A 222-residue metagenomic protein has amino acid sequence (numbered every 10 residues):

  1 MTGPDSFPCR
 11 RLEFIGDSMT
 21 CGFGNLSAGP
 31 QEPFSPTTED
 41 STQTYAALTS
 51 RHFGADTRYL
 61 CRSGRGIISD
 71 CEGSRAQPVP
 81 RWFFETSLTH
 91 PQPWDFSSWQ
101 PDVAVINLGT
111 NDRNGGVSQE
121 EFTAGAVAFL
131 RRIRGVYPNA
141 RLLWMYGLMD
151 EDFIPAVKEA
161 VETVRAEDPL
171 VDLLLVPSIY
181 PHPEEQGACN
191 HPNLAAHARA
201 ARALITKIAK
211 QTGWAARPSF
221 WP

Functional and structural regions predicted by a protein language model:
M1-S41, K210-P222: N-terminal secretory targeting modules
G3-D5, H90-Q100, R131-Y137, Q211-A215: Surface-exposed acidic, glycine-flexible loop patches that form ligand/cofactor-binding and adhesion interfaces
R11-I15, T20, T57-C61, D102-N107 (+2 more regions): Structural recognition of the beta-strand scaffold that forms the well-ordered cores of secreted hydrolase catalytic
T20, G54, G109, R131-P138 (+3 more regions): Sec-exported extracytoplasmic/periplasmic mature domains
N25, P30-A124, L148-A160, G187 (+1 more regions): Conserved SGNH/GDSL esterase-like catalytic core that processes O-acyl groups on lipids and polysaccharides
A46, S50, V127-L130, A201 (+1 more regions): Extracytoplasmic/secreted envelope proteins and their assembly/folding machinery, especially bacterial periplasmic
V117-L142: Glycoside hydrolase catalytic-domain groove-lining segments
L148-P222: Catalytic His-Asp segment of secreted/periplasmic serine-dependent ester chemistry enzymes
